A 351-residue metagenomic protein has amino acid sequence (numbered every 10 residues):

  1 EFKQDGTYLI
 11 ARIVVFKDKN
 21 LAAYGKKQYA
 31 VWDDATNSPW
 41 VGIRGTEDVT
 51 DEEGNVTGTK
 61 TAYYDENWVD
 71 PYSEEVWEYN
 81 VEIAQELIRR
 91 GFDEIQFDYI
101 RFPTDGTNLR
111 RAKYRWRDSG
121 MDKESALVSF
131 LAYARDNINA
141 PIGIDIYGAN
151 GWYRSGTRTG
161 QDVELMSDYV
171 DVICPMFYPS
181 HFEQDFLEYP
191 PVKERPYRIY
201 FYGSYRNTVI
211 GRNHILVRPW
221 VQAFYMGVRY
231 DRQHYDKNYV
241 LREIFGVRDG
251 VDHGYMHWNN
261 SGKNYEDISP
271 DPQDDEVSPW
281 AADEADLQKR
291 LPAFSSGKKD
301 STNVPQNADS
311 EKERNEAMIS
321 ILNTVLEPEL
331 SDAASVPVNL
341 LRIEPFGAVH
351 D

Functional and structural regions predicted by a protein language model:
E1-V14, D105, R111-I138: Aromatic-lined substrate-binding rim segments of carbohydrate-active enzymes
D5-T7, G91-D93, I138-A140, D171 (+2 more regions): Short, well-ordered coil/turn segments that N-cap beta-strands
V15-K17, Y99-P103, I146-N150, P179 (+2 more regions): Active-site-proximal loop/turn and secondary-structure-junction residues that shape catalytic pockets, frequently
F16-E86: Active-site-adjacent "subsite" loops/lids of carbohydrate-active enzymes
K19, G25-K26, R90-E124: Active-site-proximal loop/short-helix segments that contain or immediately flank catalytic acid/base residue(s)
V76-E86, R154-M166, H234-G246: Short, acidic/polar
R117-I146, N150-V228: Glycoside hydrolase catalytic-domain groove-lining segments
D171-H181, P196-Y197, R206, H214-G297 (+2 more regions): Substrate-binding cleft of secreted/luminal carbohydrate-active enzymes
